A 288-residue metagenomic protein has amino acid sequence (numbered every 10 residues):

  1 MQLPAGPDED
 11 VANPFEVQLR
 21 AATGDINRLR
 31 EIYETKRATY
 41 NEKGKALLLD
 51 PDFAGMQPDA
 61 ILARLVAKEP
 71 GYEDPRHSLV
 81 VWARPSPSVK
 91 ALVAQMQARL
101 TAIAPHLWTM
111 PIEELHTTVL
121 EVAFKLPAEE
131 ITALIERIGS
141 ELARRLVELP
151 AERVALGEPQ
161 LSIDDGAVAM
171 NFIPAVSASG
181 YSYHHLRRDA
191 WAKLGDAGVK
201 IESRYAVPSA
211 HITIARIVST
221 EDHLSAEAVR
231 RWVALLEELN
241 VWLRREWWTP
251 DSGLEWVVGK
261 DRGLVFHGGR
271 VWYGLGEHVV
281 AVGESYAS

Functional and structural regions predicted by a protein language model:
M1-S288: Histidine-dependent nucleotide/RNA phosphoesterase domain, centered on the 2H-phosphoesterase fold with its duplicated
